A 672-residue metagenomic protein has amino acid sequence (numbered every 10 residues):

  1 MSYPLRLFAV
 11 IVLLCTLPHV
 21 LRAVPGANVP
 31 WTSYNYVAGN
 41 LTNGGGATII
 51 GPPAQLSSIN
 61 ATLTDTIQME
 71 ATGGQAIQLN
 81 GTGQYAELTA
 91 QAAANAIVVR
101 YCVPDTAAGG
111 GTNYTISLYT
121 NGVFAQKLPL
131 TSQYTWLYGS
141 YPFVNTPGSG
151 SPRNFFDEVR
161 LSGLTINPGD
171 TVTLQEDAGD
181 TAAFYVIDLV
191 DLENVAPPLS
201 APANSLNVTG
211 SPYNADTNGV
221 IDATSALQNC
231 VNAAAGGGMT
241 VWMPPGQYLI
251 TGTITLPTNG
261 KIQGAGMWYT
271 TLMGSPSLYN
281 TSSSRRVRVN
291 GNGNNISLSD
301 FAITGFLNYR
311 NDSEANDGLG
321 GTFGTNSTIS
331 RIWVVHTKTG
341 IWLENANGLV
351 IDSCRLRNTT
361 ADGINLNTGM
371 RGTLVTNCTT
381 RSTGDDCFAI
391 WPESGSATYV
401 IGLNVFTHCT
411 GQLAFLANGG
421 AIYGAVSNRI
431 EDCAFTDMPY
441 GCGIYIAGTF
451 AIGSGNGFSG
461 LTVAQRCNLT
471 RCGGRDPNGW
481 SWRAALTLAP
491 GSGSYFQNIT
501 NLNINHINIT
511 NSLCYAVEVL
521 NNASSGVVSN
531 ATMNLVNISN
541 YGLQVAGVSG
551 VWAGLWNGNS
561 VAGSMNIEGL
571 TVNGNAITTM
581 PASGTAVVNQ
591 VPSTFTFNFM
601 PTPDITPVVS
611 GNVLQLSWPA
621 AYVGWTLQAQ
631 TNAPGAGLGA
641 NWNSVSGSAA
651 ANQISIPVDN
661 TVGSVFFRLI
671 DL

Functional and structural regions predicted by a protein language model:
F8-H19: Bacterial N-terminal signal peptides
V24-A201: Extracytoplasmic
G83, D177-G179, D216, G238-Q247 (+4 more regions): Extracellular beta-strand-rich, repetitive "passenger/adhesive" scaffolds that bind or process carbohydrates
V208-P244, T255: Acidic Gly/Asp/Thr-rich repetitive segments characteristic of extracellular carbohydrate-active and adhesion proteins
Q228, N232-A233, Y248-Q263, T271-D300 (+7 more regions): Extracellular beta-strand-rich solenoid/capping regions of secreted or surface-exposed proteins that bind or remodel
M239, T251-T253, M267, T271-S277 (+11 more regions): Short glycine/acidic-rich loop motifs that flank beta-strands on beta-rich extracellular proteins
N259, W268, N294-G305, T325-K338 (+10 more regions): Right-handed parallel beta-helix
M600-L672: Short, composition-biased motifs enriched in small/polar/acidic residues
